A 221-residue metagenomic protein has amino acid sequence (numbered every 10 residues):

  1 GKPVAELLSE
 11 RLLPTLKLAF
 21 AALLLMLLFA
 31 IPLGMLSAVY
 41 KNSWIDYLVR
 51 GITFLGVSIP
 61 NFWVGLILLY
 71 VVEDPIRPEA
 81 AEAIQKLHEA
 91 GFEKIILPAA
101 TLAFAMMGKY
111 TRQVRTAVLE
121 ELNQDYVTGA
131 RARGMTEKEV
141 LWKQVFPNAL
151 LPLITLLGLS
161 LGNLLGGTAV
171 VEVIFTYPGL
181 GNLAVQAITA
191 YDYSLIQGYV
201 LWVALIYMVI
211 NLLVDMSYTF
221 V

Functional and structural regions predicted by a protein language model:
G1-R11: Membrane-helix entry/capping segments
S9, L27, W44-S58: N-terminal signal-anchor/first transmembrane alpha helix
L12-I45, E89, L97-V221: Alpha-helical transmembrane segments of integral membrane proteins, especially multi-pass inner/plasma-membrane
L55-I67, L157-G162: Hydrophobic alpha-helical membrane-insertion segments
V71-I96: Cytosolic catalytic headpiece
